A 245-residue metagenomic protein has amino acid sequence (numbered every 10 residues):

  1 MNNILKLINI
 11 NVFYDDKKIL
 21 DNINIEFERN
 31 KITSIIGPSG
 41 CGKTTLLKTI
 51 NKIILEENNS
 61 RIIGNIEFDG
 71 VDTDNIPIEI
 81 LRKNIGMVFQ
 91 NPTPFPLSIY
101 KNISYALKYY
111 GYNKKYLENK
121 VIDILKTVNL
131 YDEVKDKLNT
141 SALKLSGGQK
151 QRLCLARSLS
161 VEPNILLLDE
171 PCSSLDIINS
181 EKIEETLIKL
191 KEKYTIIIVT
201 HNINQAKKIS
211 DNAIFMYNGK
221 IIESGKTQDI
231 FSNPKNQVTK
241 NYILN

Functional and structural regions predicted by a protein language model:
N65-I80, I230: ABC ATPase NBD Q-loop/coupling interface
K115-K135: Conserved ABC ATPase "signature" region
T140-L145, Q149: Conserved ABC ATPase signature
L166-D169: Catalytic Walker B motif of ABC-type/P-loop ATPase nucleotide-binding domains
E181-E192: Helical segment within the ABC ATPase nucleotide-binding domain
Q228-N245: C-terminal boundary and immediately downstream tail of ABC-type ATPase nucleotide-binding domains
